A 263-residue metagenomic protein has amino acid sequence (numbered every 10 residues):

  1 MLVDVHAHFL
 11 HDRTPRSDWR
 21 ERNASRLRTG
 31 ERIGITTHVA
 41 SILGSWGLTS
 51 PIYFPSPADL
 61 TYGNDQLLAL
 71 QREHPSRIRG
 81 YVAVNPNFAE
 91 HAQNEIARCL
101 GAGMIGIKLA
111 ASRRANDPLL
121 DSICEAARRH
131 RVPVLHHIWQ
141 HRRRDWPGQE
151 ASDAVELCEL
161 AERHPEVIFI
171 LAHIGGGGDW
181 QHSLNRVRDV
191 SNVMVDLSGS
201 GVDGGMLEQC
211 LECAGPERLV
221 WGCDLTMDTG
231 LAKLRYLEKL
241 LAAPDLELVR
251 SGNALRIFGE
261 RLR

Functional and structural regions predicted by a protein language model:
M1-W46, S50, Q209, C213-V220 (+1 more regions): Mid-to-C-terminal alpha-helical segments outside catalytic/metal-binding sites
V3-A7, H38-A40, P51-Y53, R79-V82 (+5 more regions): Hydrophobic faces of well-ordered beta-strands that scaffold small-molecule active sites in alpha/beta enzyme cores
H6, L43, L67, Q71 (+7 more regions): Conserved, mostly hydrophobic/aromatic
L10-R13, A58-L60, P86-E90, A115 (+4 more regions): Active-site environment of divalent metal-dependent phosphoester hydrolases
R13-D18, D65, Q93-N94, L120 (+5 more regions): Short aromatic-enriched loop/helix-cap "lid" or pocket-rim segments at secondary-structure transitions that line
S25-R26, G34-V39, Y62-A69, A92-N94 (+3 more regions): Alpha-helical scaffolding within the catalytic cores of extracellular/periplasmic polymer-degrading hydrolases
T49-S50, P57-R142: Active-site gating/metal-coordination segments in enzymes
I105-G106, L119-V220: Catalytic pocket-lining loop regions of alpha/beta-barrel enzymes, especially the amidohydrolase/enolase/GH5 lineages
